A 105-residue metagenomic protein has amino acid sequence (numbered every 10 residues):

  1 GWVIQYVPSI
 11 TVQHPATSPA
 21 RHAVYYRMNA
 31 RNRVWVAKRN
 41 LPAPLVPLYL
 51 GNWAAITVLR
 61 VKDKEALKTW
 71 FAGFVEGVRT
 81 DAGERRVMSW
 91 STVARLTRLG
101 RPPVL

Functional and structural regions predicted by a protein language model:
G1-Q13, P42-A43: Catalytic donor-sugar/metal-binding loop of nucleotide-sugar-dependent glycosyltransferases
P15, V36: Residues that scaffold the ATP/ADP-binding catalytic core of kinase and kinase-like folds
A16-A20: Short acidic, glycine/proline-rich loop/turn micro-motifs
H22-V24: Short, hinge-like loop/turn segments at secondary-structure boundaries
R27-N29, A43-L105: Non-catalytic, C-terminal membrane-associated alpha-helical segments of glycosyltransferases
